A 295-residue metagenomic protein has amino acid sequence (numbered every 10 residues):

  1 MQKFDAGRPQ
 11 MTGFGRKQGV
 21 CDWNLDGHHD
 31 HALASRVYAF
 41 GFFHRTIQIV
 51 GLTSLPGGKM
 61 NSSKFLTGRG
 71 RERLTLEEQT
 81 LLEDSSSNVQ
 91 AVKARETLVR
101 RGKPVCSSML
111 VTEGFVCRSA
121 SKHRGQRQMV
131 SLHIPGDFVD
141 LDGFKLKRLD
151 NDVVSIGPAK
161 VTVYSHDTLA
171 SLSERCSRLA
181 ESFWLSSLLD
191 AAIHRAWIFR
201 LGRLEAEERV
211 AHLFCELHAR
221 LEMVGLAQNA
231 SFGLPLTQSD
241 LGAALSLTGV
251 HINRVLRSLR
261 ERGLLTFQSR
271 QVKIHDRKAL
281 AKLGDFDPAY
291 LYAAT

Functional and structural regions predicted by a protein language model:
K3, G15-G19, G27: Short glycine-rich, low-complexity segments
A6, D30-A32, A39: Short hydrophobic alpha-helical segments enriched in small aliphatic residues
F42-A94, F138-V139, F144-L146: Cyclic nucleotide-binding regulatory module and flanking cytosolic helices
E96-P158: Cyclic nucleotide-binding regulatory domains
S131-A196: Cyclic-nucleotide recognition modules
R178-S246: Polybasic "coupling" helices that flank or enter modular domains
A219-T295: Phosphate-/nucleic-acid-contacting segments
